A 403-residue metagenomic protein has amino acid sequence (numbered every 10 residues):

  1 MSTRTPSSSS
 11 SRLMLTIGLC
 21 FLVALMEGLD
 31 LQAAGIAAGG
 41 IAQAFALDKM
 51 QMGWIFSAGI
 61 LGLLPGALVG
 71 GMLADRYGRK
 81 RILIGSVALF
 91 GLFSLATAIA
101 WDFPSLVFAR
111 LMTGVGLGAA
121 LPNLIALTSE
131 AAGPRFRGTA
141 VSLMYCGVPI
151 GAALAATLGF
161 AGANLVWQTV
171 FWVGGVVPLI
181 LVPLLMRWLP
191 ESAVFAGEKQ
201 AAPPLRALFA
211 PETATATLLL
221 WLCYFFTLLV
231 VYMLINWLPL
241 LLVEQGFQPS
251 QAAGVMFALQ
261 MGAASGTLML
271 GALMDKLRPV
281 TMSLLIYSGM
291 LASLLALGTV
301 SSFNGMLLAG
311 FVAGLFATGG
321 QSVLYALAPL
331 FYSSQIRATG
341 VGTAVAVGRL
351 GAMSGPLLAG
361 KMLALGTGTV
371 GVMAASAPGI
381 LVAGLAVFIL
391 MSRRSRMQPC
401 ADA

Functional and structural regions predicted by a protein language model:
L15-K49, L234-L238: Extracytoplasmic
G35, E212-T267: Extracytoplasmic gate region of multi-pass secondary transporters
A46, G78, I99-S105, R278 (+1 more regions): Helix-breaking motifs and short loop linkers at transmembrane-helix boundaries and internal kinks in secondary membrane
P65-F103: Conserved MFS/SLC helix-loop-helix module at the cytosolic interface between two early adjacent transmembrane helices
A67-G78, T267-R278, L363: Helix-to-loop junctions at the C-terminal end of transmembrane segments in multipass secondary transporters
A109-C146: Cytoplasmic helix-loop-helix junction between adjacent transmembrane helices in 12-TM secondary transporters
M144-R187: Helix-loop-helix hairpin linking two adjacent transmembrane segments in secondary transporters
V176-F195, A383-M391: C-terminal membrane-cytosol helix-exit motif in multi-pass small-molecule transporters
